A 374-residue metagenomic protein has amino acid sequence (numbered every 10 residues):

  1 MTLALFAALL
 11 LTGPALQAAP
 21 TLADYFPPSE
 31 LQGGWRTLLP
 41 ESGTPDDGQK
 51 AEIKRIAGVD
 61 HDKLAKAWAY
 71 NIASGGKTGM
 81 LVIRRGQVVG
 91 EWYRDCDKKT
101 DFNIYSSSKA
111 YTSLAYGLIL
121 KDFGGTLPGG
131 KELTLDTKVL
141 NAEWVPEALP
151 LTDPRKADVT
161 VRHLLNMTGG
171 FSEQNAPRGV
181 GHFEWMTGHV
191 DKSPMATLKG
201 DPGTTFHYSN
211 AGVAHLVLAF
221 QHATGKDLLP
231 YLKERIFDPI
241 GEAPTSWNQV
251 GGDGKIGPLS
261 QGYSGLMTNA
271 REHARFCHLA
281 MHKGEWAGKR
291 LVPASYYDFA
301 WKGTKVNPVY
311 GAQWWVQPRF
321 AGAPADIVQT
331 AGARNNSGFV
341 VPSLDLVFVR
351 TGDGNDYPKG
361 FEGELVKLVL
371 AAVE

Functional and structural regions predicted by a protein language model:
L11-D97, F102, K121-E132, L368-E374: N-terminal leader/targeting segments and the immediately adjacent pre-domain N-terminus
G86, N103-D136, L216-F220, H273-F276 (+1 more regions): Active-site SXXK
Q87-E91, L140, N166-T168, Q174-P202 (+1 more regions): Short, charged, amphipathic alpha-helices and their helix-cap/turn boundaries
N103, D122-G169, H222-Y263: Active-site helix/loop module of the DD-peptidase/beta-lactamase fold, centered on the serine-lysine SxxK catalytic
P146-P177, M195-T204, A211-A214, L259-Q261 (+1 more regions): Conserved catalytic neighborhood of penicillin-recognizing serine enzymes
G212-A219, S264-E285, N336-G352: Active-site-proximal alpha-helical segments within enzyme catalytic domains
A243-P244, D298-V347: Active-site Gly/Thr loop motif
T330-E374: Structured C-terminal helix/loop/strand segments within mature extracytoplasmic catalytic/sensor domains
